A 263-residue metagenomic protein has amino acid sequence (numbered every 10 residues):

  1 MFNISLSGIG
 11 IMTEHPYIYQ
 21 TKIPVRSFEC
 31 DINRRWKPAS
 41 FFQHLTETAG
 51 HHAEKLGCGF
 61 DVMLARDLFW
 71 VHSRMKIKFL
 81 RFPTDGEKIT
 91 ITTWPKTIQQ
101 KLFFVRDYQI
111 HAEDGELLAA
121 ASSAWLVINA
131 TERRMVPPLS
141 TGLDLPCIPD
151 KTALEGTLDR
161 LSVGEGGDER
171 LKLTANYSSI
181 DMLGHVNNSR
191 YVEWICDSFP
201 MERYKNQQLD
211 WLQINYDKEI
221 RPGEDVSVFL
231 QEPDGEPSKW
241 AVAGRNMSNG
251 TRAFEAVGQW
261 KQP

Functional and structural regions predicted by a protein language model:
L6, G10-I11, P16-T21, K76-R160 (+2 more regions): HotDog/MaoC-like acyl-thioester-processing domains
L6-H72, A120-S122, N129-Q208: Hot-dog-fold acyl-thioester-processing enzymes
D67-F82, Q207-E219: Small beta-barrel nucleic-acid-binding modules, principally OB-folds
G167, L171-V257: Acidic/His-leaning functional-site neighborhoods
